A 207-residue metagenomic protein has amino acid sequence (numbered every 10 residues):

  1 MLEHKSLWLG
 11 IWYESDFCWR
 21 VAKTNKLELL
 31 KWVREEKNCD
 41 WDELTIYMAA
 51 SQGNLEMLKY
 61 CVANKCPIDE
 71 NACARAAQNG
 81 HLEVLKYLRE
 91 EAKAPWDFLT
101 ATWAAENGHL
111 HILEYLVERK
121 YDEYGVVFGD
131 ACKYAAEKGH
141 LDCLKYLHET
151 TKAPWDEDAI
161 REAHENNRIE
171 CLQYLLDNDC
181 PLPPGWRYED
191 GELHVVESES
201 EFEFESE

Functional and structural regions predicted by a protein language model:
M1-E207: Ankyrin repeat (ANK) tandem alpha-helical domains that serve as protein-protein interaction scaffolds, prominent
